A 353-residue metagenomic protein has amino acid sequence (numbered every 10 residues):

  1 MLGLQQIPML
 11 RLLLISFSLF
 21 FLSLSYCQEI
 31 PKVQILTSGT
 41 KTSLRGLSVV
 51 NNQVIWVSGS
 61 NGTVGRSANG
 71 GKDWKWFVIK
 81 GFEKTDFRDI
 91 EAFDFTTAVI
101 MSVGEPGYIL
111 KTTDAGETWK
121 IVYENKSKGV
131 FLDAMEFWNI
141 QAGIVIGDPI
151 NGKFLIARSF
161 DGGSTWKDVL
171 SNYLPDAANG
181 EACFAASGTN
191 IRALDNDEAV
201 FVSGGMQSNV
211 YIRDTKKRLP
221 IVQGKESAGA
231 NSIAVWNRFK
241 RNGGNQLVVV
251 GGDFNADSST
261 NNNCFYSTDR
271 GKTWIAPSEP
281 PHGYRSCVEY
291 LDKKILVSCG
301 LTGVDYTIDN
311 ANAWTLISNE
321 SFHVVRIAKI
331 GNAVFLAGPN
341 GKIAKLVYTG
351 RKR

Functional and structural regions predicted by a protein language model:
M1-K32: Bacterial Sec-dependent N-terminal signal peptides
Q28-R353: Residue-level hotspots at or immediately adjacent to binding/recognition sites across diverse folds
